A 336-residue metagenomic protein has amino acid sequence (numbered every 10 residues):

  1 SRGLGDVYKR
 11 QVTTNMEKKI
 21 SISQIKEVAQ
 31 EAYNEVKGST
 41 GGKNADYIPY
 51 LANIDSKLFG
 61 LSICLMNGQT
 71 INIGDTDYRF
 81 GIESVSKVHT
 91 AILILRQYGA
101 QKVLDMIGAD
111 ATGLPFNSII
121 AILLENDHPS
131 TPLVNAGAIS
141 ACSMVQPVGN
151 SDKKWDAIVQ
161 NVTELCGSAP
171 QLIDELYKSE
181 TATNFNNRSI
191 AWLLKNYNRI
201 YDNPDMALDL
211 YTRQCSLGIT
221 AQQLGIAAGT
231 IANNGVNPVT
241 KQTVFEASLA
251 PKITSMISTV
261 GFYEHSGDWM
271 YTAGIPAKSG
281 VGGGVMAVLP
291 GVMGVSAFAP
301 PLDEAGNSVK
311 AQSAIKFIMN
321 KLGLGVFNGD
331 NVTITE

Functional and structural regions predicted by a protein language model:
S1-Y8: Short, small-residue-biased leader/transition segments that mark boundaries at the very start of proteins
N15-I25, G38, A45-D55, G81-H89: Non-catalytic interaction/Regulatory regions outside core domains
E17-G41, I94-Q214: Active-site-adjacent helix/loop patches that line small-molecule binding or acyl-intermediate pockets
K37-I73, M286-A287: A short, well-structured edge-of-sheet supersecondary motif
L51-I54, S130-T131, A182, G274-K278: Short Gly/Pro-enriched turn/cap motifs at secondary-structure boundaries
N67-G68, G81-L104, A227, V295: Active-site SXXK
T181-N184, W192-K252, D303-S308: Penicillin-binding protein/beta-lactamase superfamily catalytic region
N233-E336: Structured C-terminal helix/loop/strand segments within mature extracytoplasmic catalytic/sensor domains
